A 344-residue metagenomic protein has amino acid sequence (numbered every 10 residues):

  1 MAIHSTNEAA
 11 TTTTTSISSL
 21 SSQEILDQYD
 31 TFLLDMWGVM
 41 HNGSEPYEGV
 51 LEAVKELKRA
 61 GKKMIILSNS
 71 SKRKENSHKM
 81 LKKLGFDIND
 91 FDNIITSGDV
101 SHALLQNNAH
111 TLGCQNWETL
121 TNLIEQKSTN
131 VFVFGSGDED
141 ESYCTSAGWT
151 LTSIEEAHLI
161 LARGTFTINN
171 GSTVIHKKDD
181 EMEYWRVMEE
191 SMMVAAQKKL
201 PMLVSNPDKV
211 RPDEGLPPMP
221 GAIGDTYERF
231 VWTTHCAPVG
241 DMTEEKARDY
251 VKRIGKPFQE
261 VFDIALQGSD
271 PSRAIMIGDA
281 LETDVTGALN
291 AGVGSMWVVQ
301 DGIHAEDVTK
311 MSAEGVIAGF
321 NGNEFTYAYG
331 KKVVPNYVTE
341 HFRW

Functional and structural regions predicted by a protein language model:
A2-I65, S70-I95, H102-W344: Asp-based, Mg2+/Mn2+-dependent phosphohydrolase catalytic module
